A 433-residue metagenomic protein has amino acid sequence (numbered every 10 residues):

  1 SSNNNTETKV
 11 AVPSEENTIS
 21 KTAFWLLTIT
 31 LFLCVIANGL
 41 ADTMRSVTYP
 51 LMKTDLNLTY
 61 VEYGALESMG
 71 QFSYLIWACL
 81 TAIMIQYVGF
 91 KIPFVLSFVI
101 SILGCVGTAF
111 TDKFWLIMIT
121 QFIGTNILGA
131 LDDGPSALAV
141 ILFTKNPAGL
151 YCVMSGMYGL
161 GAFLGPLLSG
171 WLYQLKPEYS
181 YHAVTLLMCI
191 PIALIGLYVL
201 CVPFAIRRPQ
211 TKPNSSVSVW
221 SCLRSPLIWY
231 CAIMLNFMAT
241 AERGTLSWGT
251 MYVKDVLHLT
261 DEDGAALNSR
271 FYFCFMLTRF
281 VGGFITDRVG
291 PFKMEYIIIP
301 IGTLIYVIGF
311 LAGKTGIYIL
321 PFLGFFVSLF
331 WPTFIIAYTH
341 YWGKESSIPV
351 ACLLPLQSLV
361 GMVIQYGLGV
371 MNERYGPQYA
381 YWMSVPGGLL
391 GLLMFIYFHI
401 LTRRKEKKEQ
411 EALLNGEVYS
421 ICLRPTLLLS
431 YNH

Functional and structural regions predicted by a protein language model:
L26-M52, L56-L58, D132, T245-T250: Extracytoplasmic
R45-S46, S225-Y272, M276-L277: Extracytoplasmic gate region of multi-pass secondary transporters
N57, G89, F110-W115, T144 (+3 more regions): Helix-breaking motifs and short loop linkers at transmembrane-helix boundaries and internal kinks in secondary membrane
I76-W115: Conserved MFS/SLC helix-loop-helix module at the cytosolic interface between two early adjacent transmembrane helices
T120-G156: Cytoplasmic helix-loop-helix junction between adjacent transmembrane helices in 12-TM secondary transporters
A130-F143, L329-G343: Intracellular juxtamembrane helix-capping segments at the cytosolic ends of symmetry-related transmembrane helices
N146-P147, V153-R207: Helix-loop-helix hairpin linking two adjacent transmembrane segments in secondary transporters
V289-F334: C-terminal transmembrane helical hairpin of 12-TM major facilitator-type secondary transporters
